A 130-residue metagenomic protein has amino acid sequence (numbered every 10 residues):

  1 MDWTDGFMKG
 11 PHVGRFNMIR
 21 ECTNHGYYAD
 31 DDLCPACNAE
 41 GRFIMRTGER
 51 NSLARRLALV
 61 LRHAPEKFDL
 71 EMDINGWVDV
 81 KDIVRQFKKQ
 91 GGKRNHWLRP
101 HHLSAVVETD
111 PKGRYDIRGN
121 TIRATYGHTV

Functional and structural regions predicted by a protein language model:
M1-V130: Eukaryotic, polar/proline-rich low-complexity intrinsically disordered regions
